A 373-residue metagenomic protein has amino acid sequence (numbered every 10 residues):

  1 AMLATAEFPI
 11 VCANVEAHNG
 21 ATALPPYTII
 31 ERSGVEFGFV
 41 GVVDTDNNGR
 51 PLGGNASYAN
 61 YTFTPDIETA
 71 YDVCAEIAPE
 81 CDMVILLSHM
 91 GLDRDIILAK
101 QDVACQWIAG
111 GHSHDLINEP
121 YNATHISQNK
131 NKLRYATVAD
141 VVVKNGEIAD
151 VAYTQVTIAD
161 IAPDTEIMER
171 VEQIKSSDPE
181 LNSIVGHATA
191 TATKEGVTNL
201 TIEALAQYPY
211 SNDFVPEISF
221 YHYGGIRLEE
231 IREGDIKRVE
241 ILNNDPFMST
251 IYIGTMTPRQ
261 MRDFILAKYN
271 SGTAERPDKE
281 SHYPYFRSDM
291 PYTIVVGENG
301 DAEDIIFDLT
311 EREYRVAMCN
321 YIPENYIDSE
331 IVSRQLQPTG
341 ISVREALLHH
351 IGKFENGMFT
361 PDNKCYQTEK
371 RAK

Functional and structural regions predicted by a protein language model:
A1-I161, T201-A204, Q337: Acidic, metal/ion-coordinating pockets
Y58-Y61, N131-K373: Catalytic centers of hydrolytic enzymes
